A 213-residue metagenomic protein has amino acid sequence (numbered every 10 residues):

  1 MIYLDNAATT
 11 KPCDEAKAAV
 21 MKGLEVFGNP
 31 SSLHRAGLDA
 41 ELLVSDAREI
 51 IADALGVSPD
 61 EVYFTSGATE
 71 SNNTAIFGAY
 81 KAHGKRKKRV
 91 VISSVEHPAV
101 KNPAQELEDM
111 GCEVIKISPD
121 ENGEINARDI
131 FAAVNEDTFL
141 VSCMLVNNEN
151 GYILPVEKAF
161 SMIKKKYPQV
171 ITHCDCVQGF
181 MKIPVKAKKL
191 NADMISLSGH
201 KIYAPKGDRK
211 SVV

Functional and structural regions predicted by a protein language model:
M1-S211: Pyridoxal 5′-phosphate
